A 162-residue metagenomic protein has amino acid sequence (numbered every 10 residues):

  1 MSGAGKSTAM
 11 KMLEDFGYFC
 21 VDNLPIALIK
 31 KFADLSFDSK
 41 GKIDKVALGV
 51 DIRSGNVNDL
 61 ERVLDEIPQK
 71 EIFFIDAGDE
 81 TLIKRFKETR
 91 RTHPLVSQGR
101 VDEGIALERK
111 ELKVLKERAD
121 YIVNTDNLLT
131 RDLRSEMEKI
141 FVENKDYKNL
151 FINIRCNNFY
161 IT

Functional and structural regions predicted by a protein language model:
M1-L13: Glycine-rich phosphate-binding P-loop
M12, D59-E66, R85, V114 (+2 more regions): Alpha-helical scaffold elements adjacent to nucleotide-binding pockets in ATP/GTP-utilizing enzyme cores
F16-E66: Conserved nucleotide-sensing/catalytic segment adjacent to the nucleotide-binding pocket in NTP-handling enzymes
I43-K45, P68-E71, E117-D120, L150: Short glycine-/polar-rich loops that comprise or flank the Walker A/P-loop and associated switch/sensor motifs
V57-N58, D79-F86, P94, R131-D132 (+1 more regions): Switch/connector loops and helix/strand junctions flanking conserved nucleotide-binding motifs in nucleotide-processing
P68-R90, V123-D126, I154: Conserved phosphate-donor/acceptor-positioning beta-strand/loop module used by diverse small-molecule
T89-G104: A charged helix-plus-loop insertion that forms the helical arch/lid used to bind and gate nucleic-acid substrates
E103-T162: C-terminal accessory "lid"/substrate-recognition subdomains
